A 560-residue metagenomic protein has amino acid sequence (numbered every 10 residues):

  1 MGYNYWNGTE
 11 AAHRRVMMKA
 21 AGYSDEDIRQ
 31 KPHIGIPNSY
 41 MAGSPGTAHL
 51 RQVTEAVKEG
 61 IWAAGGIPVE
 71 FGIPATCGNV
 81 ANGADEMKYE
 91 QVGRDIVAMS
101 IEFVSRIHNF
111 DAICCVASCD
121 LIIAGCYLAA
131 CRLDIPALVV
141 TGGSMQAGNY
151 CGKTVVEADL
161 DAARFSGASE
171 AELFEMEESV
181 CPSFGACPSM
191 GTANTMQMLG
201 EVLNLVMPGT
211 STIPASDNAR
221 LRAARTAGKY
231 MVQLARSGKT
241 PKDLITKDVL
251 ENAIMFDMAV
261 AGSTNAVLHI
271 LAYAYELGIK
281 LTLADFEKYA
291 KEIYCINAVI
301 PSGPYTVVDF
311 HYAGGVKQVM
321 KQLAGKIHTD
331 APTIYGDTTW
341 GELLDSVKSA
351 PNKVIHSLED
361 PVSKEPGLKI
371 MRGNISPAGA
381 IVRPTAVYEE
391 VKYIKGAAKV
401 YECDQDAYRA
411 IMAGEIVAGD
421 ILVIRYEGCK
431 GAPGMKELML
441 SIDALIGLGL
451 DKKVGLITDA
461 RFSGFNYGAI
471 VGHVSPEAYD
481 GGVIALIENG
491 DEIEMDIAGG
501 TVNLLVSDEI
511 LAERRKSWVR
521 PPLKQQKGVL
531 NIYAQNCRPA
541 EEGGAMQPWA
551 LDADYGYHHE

Functional and structural regions predicted by a protein language model:
M1-A42, G46, V53-P74, N79 (+5 more regions): Catalytic or ion-coupling anion/metal-binding cores of large enzyme and transporter domains
E90-M99: Glycine-rich, highly charged phosphate/nucleotide-binding loops
S105-C126, L138-T141: A short, small-residue-rich loop immediately preceding and capping a beta-strand
